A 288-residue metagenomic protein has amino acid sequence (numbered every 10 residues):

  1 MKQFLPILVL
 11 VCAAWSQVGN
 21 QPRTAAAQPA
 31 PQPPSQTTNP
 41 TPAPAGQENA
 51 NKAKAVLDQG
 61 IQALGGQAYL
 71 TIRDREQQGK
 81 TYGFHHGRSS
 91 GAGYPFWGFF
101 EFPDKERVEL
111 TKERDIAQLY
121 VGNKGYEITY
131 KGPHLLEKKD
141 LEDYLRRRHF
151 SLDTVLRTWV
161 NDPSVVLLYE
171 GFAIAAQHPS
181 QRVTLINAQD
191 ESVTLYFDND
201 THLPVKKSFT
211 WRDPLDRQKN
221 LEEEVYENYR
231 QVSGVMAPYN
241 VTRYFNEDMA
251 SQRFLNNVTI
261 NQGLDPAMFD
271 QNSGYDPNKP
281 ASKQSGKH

Functional and structural regions predicted by a protein language model:
M1-G19: Sec-dependent N-terminal signal peptides
Q17-N51, Q59-G60, N278-H288: Compositionally biased, proline/threonine/alanine/serine-rich low-complexity intrinsically disordered stretches
P40-P42, E48, K54-H134, V166-L167 (+1 more regions): N-terminal mature ectodomain segment of secretory-pathway/periplasmic proteins
F96-F100, G122-K124, L141-Y144, D198-T201 (+2 more regions): A short, sequence-level motif marking secondary-structure junctions
I116-L119, N123-K124, P133-H134, K138 (+3 more regions): Catalytic loop of the DD-peptidase/beta-lactamase superfamily, centered on the K-T-G motif and neighboring
E127-L156: Acidic/charged, solvent-exposed loop-and-adjacent secondary-structure segments enriched in E/D, K/R, S/T, and G/P
R146-T184, P204-S208: Short, conserved active-site entrance elements at the starts or edges of catalytic domains
A176-S273: Gly/Pro-enriched, hydrophobic low-complexity segments that function as extracytoplasmic propeptides/linkers
